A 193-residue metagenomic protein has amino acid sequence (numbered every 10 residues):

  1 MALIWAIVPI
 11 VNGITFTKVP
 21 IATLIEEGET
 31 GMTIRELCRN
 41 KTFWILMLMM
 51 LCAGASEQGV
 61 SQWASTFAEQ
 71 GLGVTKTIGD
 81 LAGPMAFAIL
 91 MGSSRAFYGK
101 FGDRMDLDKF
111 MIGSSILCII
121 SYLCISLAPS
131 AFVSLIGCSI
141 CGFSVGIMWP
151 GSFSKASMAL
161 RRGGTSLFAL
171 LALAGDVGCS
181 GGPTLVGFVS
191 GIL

Functional and structural regions predicted by a protein language model:
M1, W5-E26: C-terminal membrane-cytosol helix-exit motif in multi-pass small-molecule transporters
I21-L46: Juxtamembrane intracellular "pre-TM" segments in multi-pass secondary transporters
N40-M85, I89-S93: Extracytoplasmic gate region of multi-pass secondary transporters
A68-E69, F101-G102, S157, L185-L193: Interfacial helix-cap and linker-helix signal at transmembrane-aqueous boundaries of multi-pass secondary transporters
K109-C124: Structural signature of the two symmetry-related core transmembrane helices
S121, F132-I140: Paired small-residue
G146-L160: Intracellular juxtamembrane helix-capping segments at the cytosolic ends of symmetry-related transmembrane helices
R161-I192: A late C-terminal transmembrane helix in Major Facilitator Superfamily
